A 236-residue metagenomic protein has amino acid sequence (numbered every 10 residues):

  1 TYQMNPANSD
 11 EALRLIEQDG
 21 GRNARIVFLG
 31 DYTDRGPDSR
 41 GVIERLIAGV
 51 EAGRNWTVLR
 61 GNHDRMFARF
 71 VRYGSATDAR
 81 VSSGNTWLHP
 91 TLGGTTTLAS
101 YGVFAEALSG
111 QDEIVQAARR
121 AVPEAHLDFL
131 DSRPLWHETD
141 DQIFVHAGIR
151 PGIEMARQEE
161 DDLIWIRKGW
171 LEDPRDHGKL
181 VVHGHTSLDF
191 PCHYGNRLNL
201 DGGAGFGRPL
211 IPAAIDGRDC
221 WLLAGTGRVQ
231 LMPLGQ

Functional and structural regions predicted by a protein language model:
T1, Y32-R35, R65, A147 (+1 more regions): Generic detector of well-ordered alpha-helical packing
T1-Q3, A7, N62-H63, H146 (+1 more regions): Histidine-centered divalent metal-coordination motifs
T1-R45: N-terminal active-site segment of His-dependent metallophosphoesterases
I16-R22, E51-G53, H137-T139: Glycine-rich phosphate-binding loop signature in dinucleotide/nucleotide-binding domains
D19, P90-L92, L98-N199, G203-P209 (+1 more regions): Acidic, His/Gly-enriched loop-helix segments that form or flank divalent-metal centers in metallo-dependent hydrolases
N23-I26, W56, K179: Residue-level recognition of the N-termini of beta-strands and the immediately preceding loop/turn
D31, G61-N62, H185, D201: Active-site glycine-centered loops adjacent to acidic/histidine catalytic or metal-binding residues that shape
S39-S132: Active-site neighborhood of divalent metal-dependent phosphoester bond hydrolases
